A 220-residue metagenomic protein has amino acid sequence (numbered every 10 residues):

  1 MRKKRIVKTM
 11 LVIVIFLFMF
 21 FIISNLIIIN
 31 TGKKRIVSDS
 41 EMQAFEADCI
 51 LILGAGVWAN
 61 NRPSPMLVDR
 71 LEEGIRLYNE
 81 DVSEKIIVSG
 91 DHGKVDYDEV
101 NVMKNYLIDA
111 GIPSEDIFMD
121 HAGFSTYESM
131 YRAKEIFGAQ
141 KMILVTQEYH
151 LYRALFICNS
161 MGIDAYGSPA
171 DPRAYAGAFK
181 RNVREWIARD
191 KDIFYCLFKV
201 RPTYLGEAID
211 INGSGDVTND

Functional and structural regions predicted by a protein language model:
M1-A44, L205-D210: N-terminal membrane-anchoring alpha-helices
I27-N182: A structural signal for short, hydrophobic/glycine-enriched beta-strand patches
G93-E99, Y166-P169, A188-Y195, I211-D216: A general structural signal for short secondary-structure boundary/capping elements
N182-Y204: A transmembrane-helix-recognition feature enriched in membrane-embedded lipid enzymes and envelope glyco-/phospholipid
P202-D220: Short linear elements at protein peripheries
